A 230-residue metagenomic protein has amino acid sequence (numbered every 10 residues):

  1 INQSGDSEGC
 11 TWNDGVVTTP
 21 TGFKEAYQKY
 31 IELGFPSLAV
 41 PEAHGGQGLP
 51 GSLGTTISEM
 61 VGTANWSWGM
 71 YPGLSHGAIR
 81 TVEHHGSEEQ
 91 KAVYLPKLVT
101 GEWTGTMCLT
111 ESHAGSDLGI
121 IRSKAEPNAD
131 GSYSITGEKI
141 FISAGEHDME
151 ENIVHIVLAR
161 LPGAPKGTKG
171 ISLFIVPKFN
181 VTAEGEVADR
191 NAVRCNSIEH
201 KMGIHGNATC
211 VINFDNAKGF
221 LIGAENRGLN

Functional and structural regions predicted by a protein language model:
I1-G73, E89, V93, S116: Amphipathic, small/basic residue-rich leader segments at the start of a protein or domain
G5, S75, G86-S123: Internal maturation/activation junctions in enzymes
W12-Q28, F35-V40, T106-D130, S134-H147: Flexible, glycine/threonine-enriched loop-and-boundary segments that flank and lead into catalytic domains of large
Y27-V40, H44-Q47, G51-S52, E59-V61 (+3 more regions): Active-site-adjacent "gating/activation" loops or surface patches in catalytic cores
S37, P41-E42, A64-R80, G101-E111 (+1 more regions): Core alpha/beta catalytic barrel or barrel-like domain that forms the active/cofactor pocket in diverse metabolic
H113-S116, E146-D148, P165, K201-N207: Short Gly/Pro-enriched turn/cap motifs at secondary-structure boundaries
S132, T136-E186: A short core secondary-structure module
F141, N180-N196, K201, A208-N230: A glycine-rich, basic-preceded beta-loop-alpha segment at the flavin cofactor/substrate interface of flavin-utilizing
